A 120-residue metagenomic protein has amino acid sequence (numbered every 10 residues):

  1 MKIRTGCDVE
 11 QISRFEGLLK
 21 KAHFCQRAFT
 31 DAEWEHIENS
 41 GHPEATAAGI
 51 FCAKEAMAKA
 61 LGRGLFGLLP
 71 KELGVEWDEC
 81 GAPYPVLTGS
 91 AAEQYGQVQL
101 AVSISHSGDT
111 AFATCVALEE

Functional and structural regions predicted by a protein language model:
M1-E120: Core catalytic alpha/beta fold that binds nucleotide/phospho-ligands
